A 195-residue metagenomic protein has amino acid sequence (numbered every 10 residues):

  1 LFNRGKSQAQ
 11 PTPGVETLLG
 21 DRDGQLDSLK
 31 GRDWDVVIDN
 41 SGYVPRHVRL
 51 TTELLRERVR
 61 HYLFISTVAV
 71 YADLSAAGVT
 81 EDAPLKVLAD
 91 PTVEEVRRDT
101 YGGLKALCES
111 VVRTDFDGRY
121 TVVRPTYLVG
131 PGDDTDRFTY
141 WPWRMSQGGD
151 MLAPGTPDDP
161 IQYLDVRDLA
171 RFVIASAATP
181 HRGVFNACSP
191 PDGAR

Functional and structural regions predicted by a protein language model:
L1-D39, R60, C108: N-terminal Rossmann/SDR dinucleotide-binding element
R32-T92, L107-V111: NAD(P)-cofactor binding segment of oxidoreductase domains
S66, C108-P131: Conserved beta-loop-beta element that borders a ligand/cofactor-binding pocket
V93, R144-L164, N186: A conserved pocket-lining segment of Rossmann-fold NAD(P)-dependent short-chain dehydrogenase/reductase
Y101-K105: Active-site YXXXK catalytic motif of short-chain dehydrogenase/reductase
T121-P142, D159: Flexible, glycine-rich beta-alpha linker
Q162-L169, T179: A conserved structural motif in NAD(P)-dependent oxidoreductases
F172-R195: Mid/C-terminal beta-alpha module of Rossmann-like enzyme folds, strongest in SDR-family dehydrogenases/epimerases
